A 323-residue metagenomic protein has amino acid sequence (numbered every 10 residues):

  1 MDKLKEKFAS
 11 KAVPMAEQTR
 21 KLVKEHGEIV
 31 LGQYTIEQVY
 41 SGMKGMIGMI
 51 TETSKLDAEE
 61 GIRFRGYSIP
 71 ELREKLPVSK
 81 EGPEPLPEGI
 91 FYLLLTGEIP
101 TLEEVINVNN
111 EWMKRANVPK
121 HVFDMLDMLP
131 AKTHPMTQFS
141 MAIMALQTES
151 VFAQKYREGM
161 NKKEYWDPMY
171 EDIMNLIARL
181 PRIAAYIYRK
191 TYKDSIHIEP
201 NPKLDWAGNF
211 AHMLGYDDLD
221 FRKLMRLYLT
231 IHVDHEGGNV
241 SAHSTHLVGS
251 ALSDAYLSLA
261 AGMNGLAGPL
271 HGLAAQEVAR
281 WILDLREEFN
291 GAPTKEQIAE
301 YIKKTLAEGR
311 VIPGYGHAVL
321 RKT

Functional and structural regions predicted by a protein language model:
M1-T323: Hydrophobic alpha-helical bundle cores within soluble ligand-binding/oligomerization subdomains
